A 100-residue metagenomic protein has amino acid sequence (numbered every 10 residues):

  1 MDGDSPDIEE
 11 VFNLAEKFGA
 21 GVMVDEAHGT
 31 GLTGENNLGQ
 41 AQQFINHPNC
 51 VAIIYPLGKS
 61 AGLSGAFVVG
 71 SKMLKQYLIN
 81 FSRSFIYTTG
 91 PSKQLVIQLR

Functional and structural regions predicted by a protein language model:
M1-F18: Active-site core of PLP-dependent enzymes with the aminotransferase class I/II
F18-V24, H28, T33-R100: Active-site C-terminal subdomain of aminotransferase-like
